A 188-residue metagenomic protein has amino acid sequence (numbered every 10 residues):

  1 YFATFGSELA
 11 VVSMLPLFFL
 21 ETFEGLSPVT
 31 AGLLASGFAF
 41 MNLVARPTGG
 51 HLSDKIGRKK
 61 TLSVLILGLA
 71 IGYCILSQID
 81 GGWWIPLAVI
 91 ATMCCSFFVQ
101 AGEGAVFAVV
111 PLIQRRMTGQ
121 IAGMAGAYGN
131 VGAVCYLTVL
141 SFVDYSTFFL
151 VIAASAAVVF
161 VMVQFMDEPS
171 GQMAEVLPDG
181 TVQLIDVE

Functional and structural regions predicted by a protein language model:
Y1-L43: Extracytoplasmic gate region of multi-pass secondary transporters
A39-P47, N130, V134: Residue-level signature of mid-helix packing/kink "hotspots" within the transmembrane helices of 12-pass Major
A45-G57: Helix-to-loop junctions at the C-terminal end of transmembrane segments in multipass secondary transporters
D54-I66: Cytoplasmic membrane-interface "Motif A"-like loop-to-helix N-cap segments of 12-TM Major Facilitator Superfamily
L67-G82: C-terminal ends and interior cores of transmembrane alpha-helices in multi-pass membrane transporters/permeases
A101-Q114: Intracellular juxtamembrane helix-capping segments at the cytosolic ends of symmetry-related transmembrane helices
R116-D144: A late C-terminal transmembrane helix in Major Facilitator Superfamily
A153-V182: Multi-pass alpha-helical transporter architecture, strongest for 12-TM Major Facilitator/SLC carriers used
